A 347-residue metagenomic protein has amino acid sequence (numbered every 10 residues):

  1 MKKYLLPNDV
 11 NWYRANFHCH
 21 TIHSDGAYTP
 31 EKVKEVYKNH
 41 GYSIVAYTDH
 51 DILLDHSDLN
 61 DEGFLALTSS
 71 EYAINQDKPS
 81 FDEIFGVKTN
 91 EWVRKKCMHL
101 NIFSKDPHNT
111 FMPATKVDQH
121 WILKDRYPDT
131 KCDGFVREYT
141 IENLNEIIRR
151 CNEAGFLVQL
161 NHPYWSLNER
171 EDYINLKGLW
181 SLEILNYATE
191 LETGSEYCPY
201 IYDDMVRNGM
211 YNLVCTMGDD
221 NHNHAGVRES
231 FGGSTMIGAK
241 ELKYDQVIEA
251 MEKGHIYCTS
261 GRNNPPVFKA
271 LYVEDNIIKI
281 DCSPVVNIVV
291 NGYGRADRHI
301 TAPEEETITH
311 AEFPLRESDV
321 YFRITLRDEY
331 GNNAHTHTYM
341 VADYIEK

Functional and structural regions predicted by a protein language model:
M1-W12, M210, V214, N221-K347: C-terminal functional module detector
K2-N161, N168-E169, N175-K177, I184-Y200 (+3 more regions): A metal-dependent hydrolase metal-coordination microenvironment
H18, K177-S234: Metallocarboxypeptidase
K38, N152, V206-R207, E252: Alpha-helix boundary recognition
A46, L160, C215, T259-S260: A generic structural-conservation signal
F85-K88, S195-V206, M251-T259: Hydrophobic transmembrane alpha-helix bundles
N161-Y164, D219: Short, well-ordered beta-to-alpha junction loops that form the rim of enzyme active sites and present histidine/acidic
